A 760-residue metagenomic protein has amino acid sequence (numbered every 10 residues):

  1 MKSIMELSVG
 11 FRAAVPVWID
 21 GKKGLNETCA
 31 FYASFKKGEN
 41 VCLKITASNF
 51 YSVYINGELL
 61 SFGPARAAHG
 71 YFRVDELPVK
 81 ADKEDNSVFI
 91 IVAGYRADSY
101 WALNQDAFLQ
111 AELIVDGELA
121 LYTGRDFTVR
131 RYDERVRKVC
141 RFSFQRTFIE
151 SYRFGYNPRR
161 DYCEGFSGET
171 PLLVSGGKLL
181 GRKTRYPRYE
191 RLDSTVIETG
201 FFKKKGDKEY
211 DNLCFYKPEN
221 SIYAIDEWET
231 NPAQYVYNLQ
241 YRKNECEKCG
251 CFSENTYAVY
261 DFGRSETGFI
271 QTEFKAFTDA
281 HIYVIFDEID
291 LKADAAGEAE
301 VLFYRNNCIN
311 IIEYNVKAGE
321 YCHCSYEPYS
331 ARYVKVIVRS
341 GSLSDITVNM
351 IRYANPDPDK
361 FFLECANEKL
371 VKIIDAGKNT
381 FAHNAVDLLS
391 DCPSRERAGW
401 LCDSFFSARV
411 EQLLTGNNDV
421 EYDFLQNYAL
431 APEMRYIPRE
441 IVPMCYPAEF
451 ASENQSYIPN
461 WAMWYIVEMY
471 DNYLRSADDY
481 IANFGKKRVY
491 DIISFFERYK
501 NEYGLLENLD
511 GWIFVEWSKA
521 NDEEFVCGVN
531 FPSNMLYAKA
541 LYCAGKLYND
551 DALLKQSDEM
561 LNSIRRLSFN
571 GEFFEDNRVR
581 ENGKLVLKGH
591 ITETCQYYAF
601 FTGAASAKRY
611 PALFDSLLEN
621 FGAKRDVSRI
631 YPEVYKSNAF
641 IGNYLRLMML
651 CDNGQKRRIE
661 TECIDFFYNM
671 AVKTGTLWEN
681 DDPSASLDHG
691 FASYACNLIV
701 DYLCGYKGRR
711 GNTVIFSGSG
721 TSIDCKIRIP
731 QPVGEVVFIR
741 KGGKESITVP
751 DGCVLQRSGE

Functional and structural regions predicted by a protein language model:
M1-S394, D403, D419-Y422, P443-E453 (+4 more regions): Extracellular/oxidizing-compartment recognition motifs
A33-K37, L77-V79, L113-V115, F252 (+4 more regions): Alpha-helix C-terminal capping segments
N49-F50, Y95, S265-T267, D279 (+8 more regions): Short, glycine-/Ser/Thr-/acidic-enriched flexible segments
A68, G263, C725-V733: Short, solvent-exposed secondary-structure boundary motifs
N307-N310, Y314-E320, V579-L585, P732-E735: Short amphipathic beta-strand starts and helix->beta connectors
S330, K741-K744: Short "repeat-start/strand-capping" segments in structured domains, especially the N-termini of parallel beta-helix
G399-K726, V733-V737, K744-R757: Active-site core of glycosidic bond-cleaving carbohydrate-active enzymes
